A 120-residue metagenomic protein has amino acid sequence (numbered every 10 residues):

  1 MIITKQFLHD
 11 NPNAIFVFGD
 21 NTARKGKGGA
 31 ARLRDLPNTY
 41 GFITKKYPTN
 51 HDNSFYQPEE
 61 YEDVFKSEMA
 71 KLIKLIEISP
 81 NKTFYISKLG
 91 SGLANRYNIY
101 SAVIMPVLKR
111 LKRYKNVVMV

Functional and structural regions predicted by a protein language model:
M1-V120: Macrodomain-like recognition of ADP-ribose-binding/processing modules
